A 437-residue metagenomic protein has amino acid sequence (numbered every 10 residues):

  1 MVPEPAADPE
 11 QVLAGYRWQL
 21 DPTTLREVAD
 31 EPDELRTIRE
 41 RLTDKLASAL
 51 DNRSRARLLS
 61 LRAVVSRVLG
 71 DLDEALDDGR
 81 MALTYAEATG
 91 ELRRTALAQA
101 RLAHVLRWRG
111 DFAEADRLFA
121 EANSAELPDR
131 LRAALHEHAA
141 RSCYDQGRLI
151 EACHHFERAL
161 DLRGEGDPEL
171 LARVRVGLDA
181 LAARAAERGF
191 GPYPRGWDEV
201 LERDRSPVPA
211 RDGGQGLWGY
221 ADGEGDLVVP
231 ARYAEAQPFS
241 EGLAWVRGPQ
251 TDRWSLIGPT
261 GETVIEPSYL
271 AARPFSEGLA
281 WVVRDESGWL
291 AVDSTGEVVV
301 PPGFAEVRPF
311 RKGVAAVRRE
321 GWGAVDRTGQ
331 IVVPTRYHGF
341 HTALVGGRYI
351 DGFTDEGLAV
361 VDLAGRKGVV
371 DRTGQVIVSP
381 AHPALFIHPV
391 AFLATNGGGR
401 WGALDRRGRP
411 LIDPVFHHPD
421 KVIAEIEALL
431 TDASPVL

Functional and structural regions predicted by a protein language model:
T43-A47, M81-Y85, A120-S124, R158-L162: Amphipathic alpha-helical segments of tetratricopeptide repeats
P194-L437: Residue-level detector of conserved, function-critical positions
